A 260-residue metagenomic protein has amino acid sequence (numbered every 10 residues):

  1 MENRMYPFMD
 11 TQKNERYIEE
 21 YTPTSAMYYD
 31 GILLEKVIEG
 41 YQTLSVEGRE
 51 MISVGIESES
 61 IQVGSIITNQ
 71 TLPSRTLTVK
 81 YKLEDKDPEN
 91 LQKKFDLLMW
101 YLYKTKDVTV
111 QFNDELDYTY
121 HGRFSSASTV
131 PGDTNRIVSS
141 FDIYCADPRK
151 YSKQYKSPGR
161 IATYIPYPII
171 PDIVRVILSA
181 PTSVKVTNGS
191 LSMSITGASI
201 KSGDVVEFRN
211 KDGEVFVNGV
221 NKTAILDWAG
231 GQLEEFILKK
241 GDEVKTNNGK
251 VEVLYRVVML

Functional and structural regions predicted by a protein language model:
M1-I56: Polar/acidic, low-complexity leader/linker segments enriched in S/T/G and N/D
R4-M9, K80-S125: Short, acidic/charged, Gly/Pro-enriched secondary-structure junctions
T43-T78: Short, solvent-exposed beta-alpha or beta-beta edge segments that form flexible loop/patches at the rim of ligand
G64-E89, N135-R149: Oligomerization/assembly interface segments of phage tail-like spikes and tubes
T71-R75, L102-K104, D133-I137, P168-I170 (+3 more regions): Solvent-exposed loop and beta-edge segments used for protein-protein assembly and interaction
Y81-D85, S126-S128, C145-R149, A180 (+1 more regions): Beta-strand elements of well-folded, non-transmembrane domains
D107-K150: Short beta-strand and beta-hairpin "edge-sheet" elements
R149-L260: Intrinsically disordered, low-complexity segments enriched in serine, threonine, and glycine
